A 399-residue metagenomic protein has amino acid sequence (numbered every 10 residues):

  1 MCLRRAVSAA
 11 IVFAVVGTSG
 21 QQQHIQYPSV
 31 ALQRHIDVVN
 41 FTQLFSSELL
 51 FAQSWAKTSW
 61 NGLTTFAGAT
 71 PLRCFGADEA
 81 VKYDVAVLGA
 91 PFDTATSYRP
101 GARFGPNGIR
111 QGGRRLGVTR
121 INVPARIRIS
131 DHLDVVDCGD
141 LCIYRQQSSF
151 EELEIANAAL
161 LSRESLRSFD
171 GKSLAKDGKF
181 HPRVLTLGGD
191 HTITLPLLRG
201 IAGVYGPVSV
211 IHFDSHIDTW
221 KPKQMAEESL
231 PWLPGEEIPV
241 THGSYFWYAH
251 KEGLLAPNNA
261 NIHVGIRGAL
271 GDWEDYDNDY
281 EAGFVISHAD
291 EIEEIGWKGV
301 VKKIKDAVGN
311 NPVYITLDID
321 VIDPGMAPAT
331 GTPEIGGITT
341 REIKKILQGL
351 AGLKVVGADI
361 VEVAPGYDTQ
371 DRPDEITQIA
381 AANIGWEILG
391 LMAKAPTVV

Functional and structural regions predicted by a protein language model:
M1-Q21: Fungal secretory targeting signals
H24-V399: Conserved alpha-helical scaffold segments that buttress catalytic/binding sites
